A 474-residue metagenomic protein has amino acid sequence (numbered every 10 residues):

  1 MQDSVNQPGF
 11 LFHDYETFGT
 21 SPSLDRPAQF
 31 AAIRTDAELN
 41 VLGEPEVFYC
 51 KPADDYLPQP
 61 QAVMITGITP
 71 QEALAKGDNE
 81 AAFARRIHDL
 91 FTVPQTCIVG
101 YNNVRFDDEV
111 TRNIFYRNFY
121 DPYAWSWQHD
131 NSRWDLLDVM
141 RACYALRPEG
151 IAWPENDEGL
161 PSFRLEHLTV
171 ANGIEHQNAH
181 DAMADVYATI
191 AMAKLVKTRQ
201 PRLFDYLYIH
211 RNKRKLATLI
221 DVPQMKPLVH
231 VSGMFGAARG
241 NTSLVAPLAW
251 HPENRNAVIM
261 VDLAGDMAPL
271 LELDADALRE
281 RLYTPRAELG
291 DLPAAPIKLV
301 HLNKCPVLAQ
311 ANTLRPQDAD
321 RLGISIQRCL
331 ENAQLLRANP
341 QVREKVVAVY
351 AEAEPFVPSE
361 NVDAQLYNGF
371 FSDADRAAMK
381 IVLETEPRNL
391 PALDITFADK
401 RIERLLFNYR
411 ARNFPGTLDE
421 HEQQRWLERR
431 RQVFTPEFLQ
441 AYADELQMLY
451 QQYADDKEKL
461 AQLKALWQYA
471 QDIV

Functional and structural regions predicted by a protein language model:
M1-F10: N-terminal accessory regions of nucleic-acid-interacting proteins
P8, D25-A28, R34-T35, N40-T66 (+4 more regions): Metal-dependent phosphoesterase core characteristic of DEDDh/y 3'-5' exonuclease domains
F12-D14, D262: Short hydrophobic beta-strand that contains or immediately precedes a catalytic carboxylate
E16-S23: Short acidic, Gly/Ser-rich segments with clustered Asp/Glu that frequently serve as metal-coordination loops in enzyme
T66-R86, L90: Metal-dependent phosphoesterase signature
I209-L289: Acidic catalytic cores of enzymes that act on phosphate-bearing nucleotides/polynucleotides
P252-R429: Long, charge-rich C-terminal accessory regions
E422-V474: C-terminal non-catalytic accessory extensions
